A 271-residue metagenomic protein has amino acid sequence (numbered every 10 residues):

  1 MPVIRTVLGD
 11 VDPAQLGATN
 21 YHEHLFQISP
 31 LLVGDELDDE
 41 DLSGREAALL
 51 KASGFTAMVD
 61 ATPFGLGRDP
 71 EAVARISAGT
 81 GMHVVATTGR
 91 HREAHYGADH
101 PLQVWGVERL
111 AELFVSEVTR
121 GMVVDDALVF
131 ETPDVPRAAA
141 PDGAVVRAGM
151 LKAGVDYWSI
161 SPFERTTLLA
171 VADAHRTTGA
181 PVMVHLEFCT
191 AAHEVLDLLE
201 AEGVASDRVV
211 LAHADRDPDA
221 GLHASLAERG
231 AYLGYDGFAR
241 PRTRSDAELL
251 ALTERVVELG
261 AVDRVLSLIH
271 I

Functional and structural regions predicted by a protein language model:
V3-T19: N-terminal basic/disordered segments at the start of proteins
L16-I28, G34-H83, E108-V146: Alpha-helical scaffold segments that flank or form the walls of functional sites
V73, S161-T166, C189-G203, A220-A227 (+1 more regions): Distinct, well-ordered alpha-helical segments
R75-A78, H83-V85, G89-P181, Y232 (+1 more regions): Active-site gating/metal-coordination segments in enzymes
T178, E200-D207, A227-L233, V262: Glycine-enriched alpha-helix->loop->beta-strand junction motifs that scaffold or abut catalytic
M183-E187, V209-D215: Catalytic beta/alpha-barrel core
A212-D217, G237-T253: Active-site glycine- and acidic-residue-rich loops that bind and position anionic ligands or nucleotide-like cofactors
I269-I271: Conserved small/polar residues in nucleotide/adenosyl-binding loops
